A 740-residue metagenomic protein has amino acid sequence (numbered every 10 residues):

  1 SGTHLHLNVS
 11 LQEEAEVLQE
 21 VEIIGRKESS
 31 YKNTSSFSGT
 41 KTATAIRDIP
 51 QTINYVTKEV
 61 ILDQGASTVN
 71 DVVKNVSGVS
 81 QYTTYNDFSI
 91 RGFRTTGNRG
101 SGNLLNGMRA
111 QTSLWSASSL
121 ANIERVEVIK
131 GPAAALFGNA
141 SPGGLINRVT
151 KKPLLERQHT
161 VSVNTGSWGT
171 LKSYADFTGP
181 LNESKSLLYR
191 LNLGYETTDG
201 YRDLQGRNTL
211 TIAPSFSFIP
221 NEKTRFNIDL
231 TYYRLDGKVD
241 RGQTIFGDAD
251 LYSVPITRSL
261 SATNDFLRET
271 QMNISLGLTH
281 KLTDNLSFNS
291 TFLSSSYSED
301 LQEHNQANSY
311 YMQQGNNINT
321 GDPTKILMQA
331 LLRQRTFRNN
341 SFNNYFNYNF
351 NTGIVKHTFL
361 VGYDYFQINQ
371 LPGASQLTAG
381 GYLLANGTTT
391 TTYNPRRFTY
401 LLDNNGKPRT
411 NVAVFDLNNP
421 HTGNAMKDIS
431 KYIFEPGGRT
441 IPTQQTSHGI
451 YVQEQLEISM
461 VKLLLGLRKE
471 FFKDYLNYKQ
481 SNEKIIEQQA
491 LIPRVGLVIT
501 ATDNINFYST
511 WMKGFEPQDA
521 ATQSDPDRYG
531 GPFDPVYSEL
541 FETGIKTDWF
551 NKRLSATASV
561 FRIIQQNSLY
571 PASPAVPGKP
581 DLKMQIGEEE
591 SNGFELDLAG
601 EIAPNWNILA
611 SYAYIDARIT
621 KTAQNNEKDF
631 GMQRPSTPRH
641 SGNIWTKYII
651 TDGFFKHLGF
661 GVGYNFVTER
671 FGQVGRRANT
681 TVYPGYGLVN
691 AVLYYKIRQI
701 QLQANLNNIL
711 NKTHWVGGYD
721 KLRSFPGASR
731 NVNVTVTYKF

Functional and structural regions predicted by a protein language model:
S38-I53, N70-M108, E124: Extracytoplasmic beta-strand/coil segments of soluble accessory domains associated with Gram-negative outer-membrane
S77, N106-P132, R148-K151: Short acidic/polar hinge/loop motifs at secondary-structure boundaries that mediate gating or recognition
N122-E124, A135-I212, P220-T224, M272 (+1 more regions): Outer-membrane beta-barrel translocator/receptor signature
E196, S217-K281, S294-F337, R397 (+2 more regions): Acidic/polar loop-and-plug regions of large Gram-negative outer-membrane beta-barrel proteins
I219-N221, F337, K356-L360, D364-I368 (+6 more regions): Structural signature of Gram-negative outer-membrane beta-barrels, strongest in the C-terminal barrel of TonB-dependent
K281, S287-L293, Y297-E303, P535-E601 (+3 more regions): Membrane-embedded beta-barrel scaffold of Gram-negative outer-membrane proteins
M460, R562-I564, M584-V674, T735-K739: Gram-negative outer-membrane beta-barrel transporters
I608, N665-G675, Y694-F740: C-terminal beta-signal and adjacent terminal beta-strands/loops of Gram-negative outer-membrane beta-barrel proteins
